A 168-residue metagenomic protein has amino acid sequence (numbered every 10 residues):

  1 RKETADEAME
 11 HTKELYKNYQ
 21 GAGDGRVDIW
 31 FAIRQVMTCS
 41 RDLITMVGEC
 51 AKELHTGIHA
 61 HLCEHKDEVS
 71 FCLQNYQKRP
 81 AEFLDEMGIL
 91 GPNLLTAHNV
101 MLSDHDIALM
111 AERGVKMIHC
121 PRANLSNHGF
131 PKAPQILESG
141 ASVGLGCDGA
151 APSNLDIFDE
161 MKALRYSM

Functional and structural regions predicted by a protein language model:
R1-A97: Metal-coordinating catalytic core of metallo-dependent amide/deamination hydrolases
F31, H61, T96, M110 (+3 more regions): Divalent metal-coordination and catalytic microenvironments
T45, E82, I107-A108, P134: Alpha-helical segments flanking ligand/cofactor-binding loops in enzyme cores
C50-T56, I89-P92, L109-I118, E138-G144: Glycine-enriched alpha-helix->loop->beta-strand junction motifs that scaffold or abut catalytic
E64, P121-L125, D148-A151: Short, acidic/turn-prone active-site loops that include or flank metal/cofactor- and phosphate-binding residues
L73-K78, A97-S103, N124-G129, N154-D156: A general structural motif
E86-N93, P134-M168: His/Asp/Glu-enriched, well-ordered alpha-helical/loop segment that forms or immediately abuts the divalent-metal
L102, D106-V115, C120-L125, A133: Long hydrophobic segments that form regular secondary structure
